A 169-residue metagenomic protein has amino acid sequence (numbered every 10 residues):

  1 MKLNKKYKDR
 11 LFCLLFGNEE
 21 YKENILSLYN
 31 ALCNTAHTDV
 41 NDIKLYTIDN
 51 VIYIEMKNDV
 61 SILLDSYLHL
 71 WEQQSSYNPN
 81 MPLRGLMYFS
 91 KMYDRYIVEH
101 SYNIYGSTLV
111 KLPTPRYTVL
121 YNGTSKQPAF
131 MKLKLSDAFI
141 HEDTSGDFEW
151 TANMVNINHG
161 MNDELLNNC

Functional and structural regions predicted by a protein language model:
M1-C169: Conserved single-residue anchors adjacent to enzymatic active/cofactor-binding motifs
